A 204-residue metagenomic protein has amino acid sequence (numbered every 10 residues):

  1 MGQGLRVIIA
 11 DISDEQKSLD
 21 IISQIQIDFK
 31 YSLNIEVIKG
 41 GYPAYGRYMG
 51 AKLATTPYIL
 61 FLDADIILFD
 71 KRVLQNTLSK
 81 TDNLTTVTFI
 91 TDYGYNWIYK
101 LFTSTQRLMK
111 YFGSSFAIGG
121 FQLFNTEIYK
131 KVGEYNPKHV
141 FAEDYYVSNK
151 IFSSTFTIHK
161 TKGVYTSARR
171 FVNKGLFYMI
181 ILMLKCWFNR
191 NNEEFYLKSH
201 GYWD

Functional and structural regions predicted by a protein language model:
M1-V37: Acidic donor-binding segment of Leloir-type glycosyltransferases
V37-A54: Glycine-rich, basic loop-to-helix element that forms the pyrophosphate-binding segment of sugar-nucleotide handling
T55-T56, I118-V132: Conserved nucleotide-sugar donor-binding and metal-coordinating catalytic region shared by glycosyltransferases
I59: Short aromatic/hydrophobic "clamp" motif used to bind/position activated sugar donors
K71-W97: Conserved donor NDP-sugar-binding/catalytic core segment of glycosyltransferases
F89-Y95, Q106-F124: A recurrent flexible, glycine/aromatic-enriched loop bordering the glycosyltransferase active site that acts as
V140-V147: Acidic donor-binding loop at a coil-to-helix junction in glycosyltransferase catalytic cores that engages
K160-L176: Active-site donor/metal-binding and catalytic loop motifs of nucleotide-sugar-dependent glycosylation enzymes
